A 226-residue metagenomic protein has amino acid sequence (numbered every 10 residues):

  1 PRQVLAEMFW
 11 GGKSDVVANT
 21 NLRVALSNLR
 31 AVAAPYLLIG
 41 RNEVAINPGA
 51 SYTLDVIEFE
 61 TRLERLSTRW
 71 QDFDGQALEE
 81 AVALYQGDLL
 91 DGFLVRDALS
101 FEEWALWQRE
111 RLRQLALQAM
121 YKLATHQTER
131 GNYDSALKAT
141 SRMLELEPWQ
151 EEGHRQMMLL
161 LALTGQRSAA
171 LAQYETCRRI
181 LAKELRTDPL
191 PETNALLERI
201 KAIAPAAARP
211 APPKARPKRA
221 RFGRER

Functional and structural regions predicted by a protein language model:
P1-R155, G165-T176, K201-R226: Intrinsically disordered, low-complexity protein-interaction/activation regions
L5, L181-L190: Acidic, Ser/Thr/Gly/Pro-rich low-complexity segments and short DxT(G/T)-type signature motifs
M158: Short, basic/aromatic-rich helical patch in the C-terminal catalytic core of site-specific tyrosine
T193: Short conserved active-site loop signatures built around small residues
